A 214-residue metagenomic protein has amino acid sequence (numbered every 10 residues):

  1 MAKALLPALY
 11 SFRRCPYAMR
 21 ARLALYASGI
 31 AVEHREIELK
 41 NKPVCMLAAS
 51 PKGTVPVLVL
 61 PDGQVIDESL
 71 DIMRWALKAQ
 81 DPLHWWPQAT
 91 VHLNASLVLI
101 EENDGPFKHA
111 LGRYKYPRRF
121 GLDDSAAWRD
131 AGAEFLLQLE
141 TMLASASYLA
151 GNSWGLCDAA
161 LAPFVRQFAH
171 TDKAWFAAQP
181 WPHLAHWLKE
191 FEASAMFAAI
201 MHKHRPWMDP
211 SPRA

Functional and structural regions predicted by a protein language model:
M1-D130: GST-like domain detector, emphasizing the conserved glutathione-binding G-site in the N-terminal thioredoxin-like
A24, F176, S194-F197, H204: A structural signal for the main folded, soluble domain(s) of proteins
E38, W181, H204-R205: Residue-level "edge-of-site" marker
A48, A193, H202: Phosphate-coordinating loops and pocket residues in cytosolic domains that bind phosphorylated ligands
A79-L83, T171, S194: Phosphate/oxyanion-binding loops and surfaces in catalytic or ligand/nucleic-acid-binding neighborhoods
L99-A193: GST-like fold's C-terminal all-alpha helical module
E192-A195, S211: Long, amphipathic alpha-helical surface segments
H204-A214: Acidic/histidine-enriched, glycine/proline-rich intrinsically disordered or flexible terminal extensions
